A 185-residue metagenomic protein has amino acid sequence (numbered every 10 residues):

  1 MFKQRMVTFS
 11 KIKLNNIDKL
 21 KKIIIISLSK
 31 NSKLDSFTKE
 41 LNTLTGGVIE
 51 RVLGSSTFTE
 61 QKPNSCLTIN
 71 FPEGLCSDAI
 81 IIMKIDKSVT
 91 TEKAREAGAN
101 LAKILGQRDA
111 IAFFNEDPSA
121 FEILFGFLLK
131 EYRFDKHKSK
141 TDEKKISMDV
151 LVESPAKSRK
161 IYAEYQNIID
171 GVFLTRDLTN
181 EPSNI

Functional and structural regions predicted by a protein language model:
M1-I185: Short amphipathic alpha-helical segment within the helicase RecA-like ATPase core that mediates nucleic-acid
